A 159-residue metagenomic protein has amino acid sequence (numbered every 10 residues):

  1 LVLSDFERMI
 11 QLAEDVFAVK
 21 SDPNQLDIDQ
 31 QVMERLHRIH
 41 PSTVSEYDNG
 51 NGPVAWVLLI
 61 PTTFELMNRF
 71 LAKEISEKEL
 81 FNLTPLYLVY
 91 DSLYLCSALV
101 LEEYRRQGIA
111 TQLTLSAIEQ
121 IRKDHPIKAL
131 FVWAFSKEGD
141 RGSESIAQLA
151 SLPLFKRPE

Functional and structural regions predicted by a protein language model:
L1-V54, L58-P61: Short amphipathic alpha-helix that is part of the acyltransferase structural core
A13-F17, A117-H125, A147-A150: Hydrophobic, Leu/Ile/Phe/Ala-enriched alpha-helical segments that form helix-helix packing faces
V44, W56, K128-A129, S151-P153: Beta-sheet entry/capping signal
L58-S97: Conserved acyl-donor/pantetheine-binding loop and adjacent beta-alpha core of acyl/acetyltransferases and related
D91-L95, I121-K137: Conserved GNAT acetyl-CoA-binding A-motif
S97-V100, R106-Q120: Conserved acetyl-CoA-binding loop-helix of GNAT-fold acetyltransferases
V100-R105, L130-I146, F155-P158: Conserved beta-strand-loop-alpha-helix junction that forms the acyl-donor binding cleft
